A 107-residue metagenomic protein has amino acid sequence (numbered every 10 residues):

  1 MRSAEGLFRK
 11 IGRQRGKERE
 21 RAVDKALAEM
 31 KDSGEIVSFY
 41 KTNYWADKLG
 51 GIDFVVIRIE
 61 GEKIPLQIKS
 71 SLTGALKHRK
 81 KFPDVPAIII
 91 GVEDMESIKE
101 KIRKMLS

Functional and structural regions predicted by a protein language model:
M1-G50, V56-S107: Intrinsically disordered, low-complexity Ser/Thr/Pro/Gly-rich regulatory segments
